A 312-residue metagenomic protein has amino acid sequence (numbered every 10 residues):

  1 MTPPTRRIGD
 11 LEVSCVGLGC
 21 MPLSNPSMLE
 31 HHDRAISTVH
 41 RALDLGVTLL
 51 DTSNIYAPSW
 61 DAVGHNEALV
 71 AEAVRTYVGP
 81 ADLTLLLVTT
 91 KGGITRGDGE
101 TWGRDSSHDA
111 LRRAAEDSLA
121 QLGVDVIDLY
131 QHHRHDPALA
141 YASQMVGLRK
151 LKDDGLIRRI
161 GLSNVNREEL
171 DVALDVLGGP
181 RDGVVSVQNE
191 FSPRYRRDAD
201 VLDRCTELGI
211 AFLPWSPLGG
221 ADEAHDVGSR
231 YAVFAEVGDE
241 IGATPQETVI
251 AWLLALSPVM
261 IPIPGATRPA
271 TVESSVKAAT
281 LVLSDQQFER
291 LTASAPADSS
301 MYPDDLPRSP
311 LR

Functional and structural regions predicted by a protein language model:
M1-L83: N-terminal binding-site loop/beta-alpha segment at the start of enzyme catalytic domains that lines or forms
D10-E12, D44, A73-L87, L119-G123 (+3 more regions): Acidic (Asp/Glu)-rich catalytic clusters
L11-V16, G46-T48, P80-L86, V124-D128 (+4 more regions): Short, well-ordered coil/turn segments that N-cap beta-strands
M21-D33, D98-D109, H133-L139: Active-site mouth loops of central-metabolism enzymes
S24-P26, Y56-W60, T95-T101, G220-A224 (+1 more regions): A short acidic, helix-capping loop that chelates divalent metal ions and anchors anionic groups
E30-L43, S106-L122, L170-D171: Short, acidic/polar
L119-A138: Active-site groove signature of glycoside hydrolases
H135-R312: Beta/alpha (TIM)-barrel catalytic core signal, keyed to glycine-rich beta->alpha loops juxtaposed to Asp/Glu that bind
